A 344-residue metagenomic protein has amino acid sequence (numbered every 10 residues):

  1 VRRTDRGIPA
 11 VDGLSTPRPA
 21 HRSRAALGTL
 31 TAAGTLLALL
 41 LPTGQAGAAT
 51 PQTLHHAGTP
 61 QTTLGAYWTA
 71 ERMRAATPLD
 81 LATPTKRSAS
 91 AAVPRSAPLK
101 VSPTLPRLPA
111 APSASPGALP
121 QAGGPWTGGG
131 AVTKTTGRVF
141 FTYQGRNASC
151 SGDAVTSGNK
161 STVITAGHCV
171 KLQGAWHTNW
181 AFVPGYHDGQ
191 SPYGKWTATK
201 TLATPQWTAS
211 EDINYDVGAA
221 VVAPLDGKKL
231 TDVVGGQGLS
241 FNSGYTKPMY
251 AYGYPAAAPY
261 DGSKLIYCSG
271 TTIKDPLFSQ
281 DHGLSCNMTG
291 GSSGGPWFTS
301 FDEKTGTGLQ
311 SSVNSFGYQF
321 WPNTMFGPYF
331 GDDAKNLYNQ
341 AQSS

Functional and structural regions predicted by a protein language model:
V1-A49: Secretory targeting and sorting signals
R2-R3, L41-T156: Protease-domain processing segments flanking chymotrypsin-fold serine proteases, especially trypsin-like
G117-G145, V155-T156, W180-K228: Conserved catalytic-core segment of clan PA serine endopeptidases
A131-H187, S269-L277, S285, G327: Catalytic histidine site
C169-V170, Y186-G189, P224-G227, P255-A257 (+2 more regions): Acidic glycine-/aspartate-rich tracts in secreted/extracellular proteins
A198, I213-V217, V221-S285: Chymotrypsin/trypsin-fold serine protease catalytic domain
N287-V313: Catalytic nucleophile loop of clan PA
S311, G317-S344: C-terminal cap/linker of serine protease catalytic domains
